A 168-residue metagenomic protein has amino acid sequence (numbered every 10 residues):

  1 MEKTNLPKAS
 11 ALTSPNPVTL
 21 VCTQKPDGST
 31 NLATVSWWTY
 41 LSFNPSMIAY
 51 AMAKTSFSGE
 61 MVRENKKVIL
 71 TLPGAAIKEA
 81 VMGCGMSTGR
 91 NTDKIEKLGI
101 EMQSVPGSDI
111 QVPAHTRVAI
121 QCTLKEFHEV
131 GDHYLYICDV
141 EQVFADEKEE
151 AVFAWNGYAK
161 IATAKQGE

Functional and structural regions predicted by a protein language model:
M1-E168: Basic, polyanion-binding surface patches
